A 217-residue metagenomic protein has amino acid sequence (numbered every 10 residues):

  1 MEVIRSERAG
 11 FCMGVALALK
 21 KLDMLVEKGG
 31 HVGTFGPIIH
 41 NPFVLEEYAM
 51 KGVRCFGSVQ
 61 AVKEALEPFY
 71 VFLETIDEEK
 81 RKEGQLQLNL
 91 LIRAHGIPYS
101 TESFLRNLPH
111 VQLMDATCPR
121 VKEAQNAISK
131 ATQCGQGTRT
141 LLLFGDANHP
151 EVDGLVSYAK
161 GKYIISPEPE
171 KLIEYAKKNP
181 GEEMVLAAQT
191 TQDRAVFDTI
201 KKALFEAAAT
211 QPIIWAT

Functional and structural regions predicted by a protein language model:
M1-T217: The feature marks the mature, well-folded catalytic cores of soluble enzymes
